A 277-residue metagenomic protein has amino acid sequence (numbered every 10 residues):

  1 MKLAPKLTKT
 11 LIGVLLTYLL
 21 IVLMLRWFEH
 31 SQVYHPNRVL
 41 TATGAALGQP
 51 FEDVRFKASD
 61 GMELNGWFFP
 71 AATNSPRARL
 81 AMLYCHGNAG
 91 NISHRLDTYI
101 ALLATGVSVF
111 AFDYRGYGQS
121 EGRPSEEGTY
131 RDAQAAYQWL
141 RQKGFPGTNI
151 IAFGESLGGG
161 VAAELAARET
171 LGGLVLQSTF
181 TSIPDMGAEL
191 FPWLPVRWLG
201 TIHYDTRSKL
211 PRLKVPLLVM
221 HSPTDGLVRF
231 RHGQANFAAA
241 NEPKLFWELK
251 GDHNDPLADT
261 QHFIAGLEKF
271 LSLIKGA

Functional and structural regions predicted by a protein language model:
T10-K57: An N-terminal hydrophobic leader/cap segment in hydrolases
S59-W139, K143, T148: Membrane-embedded segments
T98, T206, V215, R229-A238: Short alpha-helix in the alpha/beta-hydrolase fold that links the catalytic acid
A136-K143, G147-W193, K209: Primarily recognizes the serine-hydrolase "nucleophile elbow" in alpha/beta-hydrolase and SGNH/GDSL folds
R212-K214, V219-H221, D225: Short beta-strand/loop motif that positions the catalytic acidic residue of the alpha/beta-hydrolase fold
P223-V228, H253-D255: Acidic catalytic loop of the alpha/beta-hydrolase fold
D252-H262: Catalytic histidine-centered segment of alpha/beta-hydrolase-like enzymes
T260-A277: Catalytic active-site module of serine/aspartate enzymes centered on a nucleophile-bearing elbow/loop
